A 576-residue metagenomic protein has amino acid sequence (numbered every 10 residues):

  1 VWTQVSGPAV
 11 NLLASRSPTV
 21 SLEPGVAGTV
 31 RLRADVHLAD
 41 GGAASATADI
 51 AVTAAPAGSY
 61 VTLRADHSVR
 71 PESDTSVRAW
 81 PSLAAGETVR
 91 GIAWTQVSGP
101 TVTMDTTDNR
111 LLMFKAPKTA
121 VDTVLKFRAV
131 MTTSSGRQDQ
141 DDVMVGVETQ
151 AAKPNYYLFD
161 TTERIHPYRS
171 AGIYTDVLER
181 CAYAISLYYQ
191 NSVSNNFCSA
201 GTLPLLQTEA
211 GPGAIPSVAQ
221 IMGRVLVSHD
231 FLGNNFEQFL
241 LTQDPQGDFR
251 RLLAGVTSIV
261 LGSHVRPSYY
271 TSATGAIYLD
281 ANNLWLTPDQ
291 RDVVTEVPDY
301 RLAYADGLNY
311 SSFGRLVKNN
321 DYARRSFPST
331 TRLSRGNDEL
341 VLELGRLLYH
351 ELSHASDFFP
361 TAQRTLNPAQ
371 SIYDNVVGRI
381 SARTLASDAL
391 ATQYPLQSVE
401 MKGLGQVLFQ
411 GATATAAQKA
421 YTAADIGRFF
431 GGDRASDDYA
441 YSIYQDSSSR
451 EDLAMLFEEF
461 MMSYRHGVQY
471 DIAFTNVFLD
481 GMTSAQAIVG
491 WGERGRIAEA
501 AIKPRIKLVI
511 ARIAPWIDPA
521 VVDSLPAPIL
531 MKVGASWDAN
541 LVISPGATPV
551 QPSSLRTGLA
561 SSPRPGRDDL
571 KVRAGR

Functional and structural regions predicted by a protein language model:
V1, V5, R78-G86: Acidic, Ser/Thr
T3-L22, T95-K115: Surface-exposed, flexible coil segments in extracellular/virion-facing regions
H37-G42, T132-R137: Short, solvent-exposed loop/turn segments at the edges of extracellular beta-sandwich modules
A44-V52, R137-A151: C-terminal edge beta-strand
A55-A65: Proline-enriched interdomain boundary motifs that mark the N-terminal boundary and often initiate the first structured
G233-T413: Acidic/His-rich structured neighborhood in mature extracellular/periplasmic domains
A414-R576: Pan-zinc metallopeptidase signature
